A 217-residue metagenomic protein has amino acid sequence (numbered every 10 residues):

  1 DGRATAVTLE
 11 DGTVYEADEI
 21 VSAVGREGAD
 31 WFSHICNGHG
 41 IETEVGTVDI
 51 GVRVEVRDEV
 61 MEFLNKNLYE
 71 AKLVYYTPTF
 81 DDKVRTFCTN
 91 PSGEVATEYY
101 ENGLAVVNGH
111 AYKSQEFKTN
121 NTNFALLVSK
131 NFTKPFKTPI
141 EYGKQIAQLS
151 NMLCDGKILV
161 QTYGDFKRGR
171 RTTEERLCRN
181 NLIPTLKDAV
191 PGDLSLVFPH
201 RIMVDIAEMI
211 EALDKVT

Functional and structural regions predicted by a protein language model:
D1-T217: Residues forming the flavin
